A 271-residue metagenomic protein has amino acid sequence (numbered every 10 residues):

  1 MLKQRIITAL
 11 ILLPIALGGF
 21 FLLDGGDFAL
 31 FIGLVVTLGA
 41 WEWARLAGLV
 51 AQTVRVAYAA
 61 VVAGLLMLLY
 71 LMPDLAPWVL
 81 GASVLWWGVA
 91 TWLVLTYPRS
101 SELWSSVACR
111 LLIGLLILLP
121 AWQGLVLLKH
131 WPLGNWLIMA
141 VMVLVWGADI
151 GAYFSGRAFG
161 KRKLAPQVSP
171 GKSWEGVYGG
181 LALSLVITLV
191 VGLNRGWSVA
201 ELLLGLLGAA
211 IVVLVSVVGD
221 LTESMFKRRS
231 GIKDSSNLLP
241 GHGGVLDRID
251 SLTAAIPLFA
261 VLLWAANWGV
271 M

Functional and structural regions predicted by a protein language model:
L2-I211: Membrane-embedded alpha-helical bundles of polytopic integral membrane proteins
A148, Y178, L246-I256: Membrane-embedded alpha-helical segments of transport systems, primarily multispan ion/solute transporters
R157-A158, F226-R229, T253, L258: Re-entrant/interfacial helical elements at transmembrane boundaries that shape and gate the permeation pathway
V186-I187, V191, P257-L263: Hydrophobic alpha-helical transmembrane segments that constitute the membrane-spanning cores of multi-pass membrane
V215-S216: Hydrophobic, small-residue-rich transmembrane alpha-helices and their short perimembrane loops in multi-pass membrane
R228-L252: Interfacial loop-to-transmembrane junctions
V261-M271: Juxtamembrane boundary at the C-terminal end of a transmembrane helix
